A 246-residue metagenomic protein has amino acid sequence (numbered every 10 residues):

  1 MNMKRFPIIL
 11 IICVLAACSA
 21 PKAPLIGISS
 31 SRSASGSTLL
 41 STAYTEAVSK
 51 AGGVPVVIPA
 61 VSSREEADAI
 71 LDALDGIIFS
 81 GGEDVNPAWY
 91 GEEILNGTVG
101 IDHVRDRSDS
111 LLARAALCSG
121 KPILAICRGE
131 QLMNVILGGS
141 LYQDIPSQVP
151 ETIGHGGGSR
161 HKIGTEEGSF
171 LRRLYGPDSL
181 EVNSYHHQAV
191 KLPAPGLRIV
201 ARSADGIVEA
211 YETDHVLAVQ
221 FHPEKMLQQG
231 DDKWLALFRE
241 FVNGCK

Functional and structural regions predicted by a protein language model:
N2-F6, A17-I126, N134-I136, Y142 (+5 more regions): N-terminal beta1-alpha1 cap of cysteine-dependent amidohydrolase-like domains
C13-V14: Repetitive helical segments and hydrophobic/amphipathic motifs
C127, H186, H222: Active-site glycine-centered loops adjacent to acidic/histidine catalytic or metal-binding residues that shape
E130: Catalytic nucleophile loop
E181-H187, Y211: Short catalytic/ligand-gating loop segments at beta-alpha or beta-beta junctions within enzyme catalytic domains
G196, T213-V216: Beta-strand-turn-beta hairpins that frame and shape the catalytic cleft of phosphate-ester-processing enzymes
